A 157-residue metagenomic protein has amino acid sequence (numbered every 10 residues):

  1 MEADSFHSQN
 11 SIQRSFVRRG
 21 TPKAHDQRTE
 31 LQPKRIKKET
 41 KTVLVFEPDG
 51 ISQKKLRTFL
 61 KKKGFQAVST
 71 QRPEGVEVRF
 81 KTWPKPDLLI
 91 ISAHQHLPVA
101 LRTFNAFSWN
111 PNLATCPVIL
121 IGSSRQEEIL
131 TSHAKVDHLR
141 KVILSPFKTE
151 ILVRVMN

Functional and structural regions predicted by a protein language model:
M1-S52, R57, K148-N157: Non-catalytic signal-transmission and effector/linker regions of two-component phosphorelay proteins
D49-S52, I91-V99, S124-E127, T149: Short acidic, S/G/P-rich loop/turn micro-motifs used as interaction or catalytic elements
G50-Q71, G75, D137: Two-component/phosphorelay signaling modules centered on CheY-like receiver
Q71-L88, H96-P98: Acidic, metal-coordinating helix/loop segments flanking the phosphotransfer/catalytic sites of two-component signaling
L89, A114-Q126: A short, hydrophobic beta-strand element within the central beta-sheet of small alpha/beta folds
P98-R102, G122-V142, R154: Alpha4 helix (beta4-alpha4-beta5 surface) of REC/receiver domains from two-component response regulators
L101-A114: Short amphipathic alpha-helix used as the core "switch/output" element in two-component signaling
S145: A Lys-centered signature of the CheY-like receiver
